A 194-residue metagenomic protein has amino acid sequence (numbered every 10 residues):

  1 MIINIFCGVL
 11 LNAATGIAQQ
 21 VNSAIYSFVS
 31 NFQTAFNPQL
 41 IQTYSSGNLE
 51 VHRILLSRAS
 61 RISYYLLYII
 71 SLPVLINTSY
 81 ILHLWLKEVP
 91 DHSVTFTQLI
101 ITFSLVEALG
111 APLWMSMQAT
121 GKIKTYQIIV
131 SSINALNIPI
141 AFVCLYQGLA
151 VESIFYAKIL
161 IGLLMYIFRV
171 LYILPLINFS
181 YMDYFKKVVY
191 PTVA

Functional and structural regions predicted by a protein language model:
M1, A35, Q39, Y44-I54 (+1 more regions): Interhelical loop/hinge segments that connect adjacent transmembrane helices in multipass membrane
I2-C7, F36-N37, N77-L82: Hydrophobic/aromatic end-of-helix segments at the C-terminal termini of transmembrane alpha-helices
I2-S23, V51-L55, D91-T95: Interfacial/gating helices of multi-pass transporter permease domains
C7-L10, Y44-G47, G121-I123, L149: Membrane-helix interface residues
A18, N22-S60, L67, W114-A119: Helix-loop junctions and terminal segments of transmembrane helices in multi-pass membrane transport/translocation
Q19-N22, Y26, S30-T34, T95-L145 (+1 more regions): Short runs within selected transmembrane alpha-helices of multi-pass transporters and secretion channels
V29, R53-A108, A135-Y146: Alpha-helical transmembrane segments of multi-pass membrane transport and lipid-handling proteins
Y64, Y68, V188-A194: Select subsegments of transmembrane alpha-helices in polytopic membrane proteins, especially boundary-proximal
